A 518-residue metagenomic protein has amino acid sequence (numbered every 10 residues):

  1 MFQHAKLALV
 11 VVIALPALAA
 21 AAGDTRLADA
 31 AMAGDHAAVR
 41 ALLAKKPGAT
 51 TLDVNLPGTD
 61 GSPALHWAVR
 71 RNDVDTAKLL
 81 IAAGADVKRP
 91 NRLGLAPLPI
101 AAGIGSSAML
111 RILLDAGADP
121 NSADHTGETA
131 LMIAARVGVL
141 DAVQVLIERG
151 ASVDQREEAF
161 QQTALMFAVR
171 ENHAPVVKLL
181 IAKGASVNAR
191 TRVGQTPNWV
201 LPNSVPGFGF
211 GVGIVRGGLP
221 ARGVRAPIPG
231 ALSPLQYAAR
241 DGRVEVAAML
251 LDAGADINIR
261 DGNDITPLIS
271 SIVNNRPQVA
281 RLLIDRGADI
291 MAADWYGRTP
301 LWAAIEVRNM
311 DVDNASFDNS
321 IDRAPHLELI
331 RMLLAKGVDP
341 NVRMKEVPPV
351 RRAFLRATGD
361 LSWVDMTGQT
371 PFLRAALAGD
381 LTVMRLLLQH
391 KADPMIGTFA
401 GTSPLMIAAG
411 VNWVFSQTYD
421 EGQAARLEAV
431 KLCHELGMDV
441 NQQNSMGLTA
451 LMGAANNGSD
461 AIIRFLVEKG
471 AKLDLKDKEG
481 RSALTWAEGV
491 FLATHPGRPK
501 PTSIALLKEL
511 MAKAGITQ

Functional and structural regions predicted by a protein language model:
A8-A17: Bacterial N-terminal signal peptides
A22-W67: N-terminal segments that cap or nucleate solenoid repeat domains
G23, G61, G94, G127 (+10 more regions): Start-of-repeat signature of ankyrin repeats
D29-A33, W67-D73, I100-S106, I133-V139 (+12 more regions): Ankyrin repeat A-helix N-terminal signature
A38, D75-T76, A108-M109, D141-A142 (+8 more regions): Conserved ankyrin/ankyrin-like repeat signature
L43-L52, K78-D86, R111-D119, Q144-S152 (+8 more regions): Ankyrin repeat domain, specifically the short helix-to-loop turn at the C-terminus of the second helix of each repeat
V54-P57, V87-P90, P120-A123, V153-E157 (+8 more regions): Ankyrin repeat boundary signal
L473-G515: Leucine-rich solenoid repeat scaffolds
